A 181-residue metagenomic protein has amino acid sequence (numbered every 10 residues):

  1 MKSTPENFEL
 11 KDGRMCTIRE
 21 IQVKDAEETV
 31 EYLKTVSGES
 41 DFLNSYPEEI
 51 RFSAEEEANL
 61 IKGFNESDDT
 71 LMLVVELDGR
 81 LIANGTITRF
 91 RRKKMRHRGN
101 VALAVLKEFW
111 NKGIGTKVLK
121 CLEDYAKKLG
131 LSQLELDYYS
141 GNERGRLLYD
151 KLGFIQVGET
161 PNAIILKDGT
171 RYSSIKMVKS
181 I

Functional and structural regions predicted by a protein language model:
M1-R14, D168-I181: Terminal substrate-recognition subdomain of acyl/acetyltransferases
C16-E28: A short beta-loop-alpha structural element at the N-terminal edge of CoA-dependent acyl/N-acetyltransferase catalytic
V30-E48: Helix-loop element at the rim of GNAT/NAT acetyltransferase active sites that forms part of the acceptor-substrate
E49-R98, A102-L106, L119, S180-I181: Acetyl-CoA-dependent GNAT
A102-N111, Y139: A short, internal acetyl-CoA/4′-phosphopantetheine-binding micro-motif in the GNAT/acyltransferase core
F109, G113-C121: Conserved acetyl-CoA pyrophosphate-binding loop and the N-cap/start of the following alpha-helix in GNAT-like
L119, A126-D137: Conserved GNAT acetyl-CoA-binding A-motif
E135-Y138, D150, I155-T170: Conserved catalytic-core motifs of GNAT/GCN5-like acyltransferases
